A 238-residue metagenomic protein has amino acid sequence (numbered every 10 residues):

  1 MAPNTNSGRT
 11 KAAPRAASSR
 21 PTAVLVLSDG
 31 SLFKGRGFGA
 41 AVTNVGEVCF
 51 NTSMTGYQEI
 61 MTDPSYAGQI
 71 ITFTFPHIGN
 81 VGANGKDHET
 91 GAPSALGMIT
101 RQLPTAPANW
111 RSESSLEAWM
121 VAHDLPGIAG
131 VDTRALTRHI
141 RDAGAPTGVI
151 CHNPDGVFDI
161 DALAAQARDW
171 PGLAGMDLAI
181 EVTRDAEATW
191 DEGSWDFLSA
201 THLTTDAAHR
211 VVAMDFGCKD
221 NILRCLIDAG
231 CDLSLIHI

Functional and structural regions predicted by a protein language model:
M1-D29: Generic start-of-chain signal for non-secretory N-termini
S18-T22, S28-D159: Feature captures the catalytic cores and cofactor-binding loops of soluble hydro-lyases/lyases that act on carboxylate
R20, I140-R210: Flexible inter-domain linker/hinge segments
V121, R224-I227: Class I S-adenosyl-L-methionine
D124-G127, A208-V212: Short active-site oxyanion
M214-F216, D220-C225: Glycine-rich phosphate/diphosphate-binding loop of Rossmann-like nucleotide-binding domains
G230-L233: A generic structural motif
I236-I238: Conserved small/polar residues in nucleotide/adenosyl-binding loops
